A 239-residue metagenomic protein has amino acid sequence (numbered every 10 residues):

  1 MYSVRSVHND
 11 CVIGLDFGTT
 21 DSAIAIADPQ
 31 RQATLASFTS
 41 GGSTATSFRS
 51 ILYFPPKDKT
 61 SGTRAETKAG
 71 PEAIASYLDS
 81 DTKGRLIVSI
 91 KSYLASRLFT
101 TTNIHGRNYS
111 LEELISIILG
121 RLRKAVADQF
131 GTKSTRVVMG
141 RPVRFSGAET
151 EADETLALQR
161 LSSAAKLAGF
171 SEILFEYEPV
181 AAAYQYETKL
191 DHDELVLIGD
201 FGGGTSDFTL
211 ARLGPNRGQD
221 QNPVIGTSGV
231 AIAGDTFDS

Functional and structural regions predicted by a protein language model:
Y2-A33, Y186-P223: Gly/Thr-rich phosphate-binding beta-strand-loop-beta motif of the actin/hexokinase/Hsp70
G14, V137-R141, I198, G226-T227: Extended hydrophobic secondary-structure segments that form protein cores and membrane-embedded regions
Q30-K166, S239: Phosphate-binding loop and its immediate beta->loop->alpha context in nucleotide/phosphate-handling enzymes
S47-K57, L213-S239: Glycine-rich phosphate-binding loop plus the immediately following alpha-helix
I117-F130, E176-D191: Phosphate/ATP-binding catalytic cores across multiple sugar-kinase/actin-like superfamilies, primarily ASKHA
E149-L156, D193-G199, S228-T236: Alpha-helix capping and helix-loop boundary segments enriched in small/acidic/polar residues
L161-S162, K166-E187, F201: ATP-dependent carbohydrate kinase catalytic cores
